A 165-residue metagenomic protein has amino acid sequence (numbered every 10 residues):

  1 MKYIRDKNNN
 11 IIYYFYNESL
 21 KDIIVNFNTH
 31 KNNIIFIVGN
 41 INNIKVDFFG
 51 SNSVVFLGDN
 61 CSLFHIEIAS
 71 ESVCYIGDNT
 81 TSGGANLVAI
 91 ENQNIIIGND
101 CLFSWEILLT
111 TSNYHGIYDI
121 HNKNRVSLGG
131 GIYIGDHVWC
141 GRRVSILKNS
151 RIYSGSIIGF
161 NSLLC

Functional and structural regions predicted by a protein language model:
M1-F49: Extended, small-residue-rich solenoid/repeat segments and analogous flexible loops that form exposed scaffolds
L20, V138-G141, S162-C165: Short, highly charged low-complexity linear segments
N32-I152: Flexible, glycine/small-residue-enriched loop-and-beta-strand segment within the central core of proteins
R151-C165: C-terminal/domain-terminus segments
